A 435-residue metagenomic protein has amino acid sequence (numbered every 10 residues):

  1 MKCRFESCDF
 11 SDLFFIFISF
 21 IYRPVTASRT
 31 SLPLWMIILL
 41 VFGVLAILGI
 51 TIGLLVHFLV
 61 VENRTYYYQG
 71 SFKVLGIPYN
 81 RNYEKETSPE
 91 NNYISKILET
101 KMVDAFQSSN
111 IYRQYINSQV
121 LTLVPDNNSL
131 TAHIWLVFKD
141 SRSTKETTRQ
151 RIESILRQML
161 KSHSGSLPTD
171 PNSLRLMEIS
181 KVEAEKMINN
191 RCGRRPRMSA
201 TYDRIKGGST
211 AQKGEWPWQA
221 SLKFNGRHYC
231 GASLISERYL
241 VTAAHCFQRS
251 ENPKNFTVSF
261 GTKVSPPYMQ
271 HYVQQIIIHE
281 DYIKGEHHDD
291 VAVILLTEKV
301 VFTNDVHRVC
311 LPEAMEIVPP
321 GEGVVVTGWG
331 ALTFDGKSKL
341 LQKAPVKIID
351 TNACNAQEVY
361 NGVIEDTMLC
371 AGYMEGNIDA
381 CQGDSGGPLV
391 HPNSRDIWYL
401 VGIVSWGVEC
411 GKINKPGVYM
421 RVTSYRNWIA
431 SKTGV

Functional and structural regions predicted by a protein language model:
K2, S11-L32, E215-W218: Membrane-proximal N-terminal segments immediately preceding the first transmembrane helix
I18-M36, V56-Q69: Membrane-proximal cytoplasmic juxtamembrane segment of single-pass cell-surface glycoproteins
L39-L45, G49-V60, T169-S236, L240-V241 (+1 more regions): Protease-domain processing segments flanking chymotrypsin-fold serine proteases, especially trypsin-like
Y66-V74, S118-R142, D396-V408, Y425: Disulfide-stabilized extracellular beta-strand modules
E86-S209, G214: Extracellular juxtamembrane "stalk/stem" segments on the ectodomain side of transmembrane proteins
L98-E99, M198, L240-A243, Q248-K284 (+1 more regions): Conserved H-D interstitial segment of serine endopeptidase catalytic domains
A200-K206, Q219-N225, E322-V435: Extracellular trypsin-like serine protease catalytic domains
I277-I283, K299-S338: Active-site substrate-binding loop(s) of clan PA
